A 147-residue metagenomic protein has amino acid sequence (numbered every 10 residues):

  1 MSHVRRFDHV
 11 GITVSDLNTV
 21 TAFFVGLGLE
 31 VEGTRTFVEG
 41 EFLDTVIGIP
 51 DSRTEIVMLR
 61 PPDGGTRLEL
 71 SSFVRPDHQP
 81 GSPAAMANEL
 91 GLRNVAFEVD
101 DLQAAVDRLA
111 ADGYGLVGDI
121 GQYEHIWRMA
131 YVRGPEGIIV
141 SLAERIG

Functional and structural regions predicted by a protein language model:
M1-T21, L27-R35, G91-F97, I146-G147: N-terminal beta-strand motif that seeds the catalytic metal site of vicinal oxygen chelate
F7-S15, E55-V74, G81-R108, R128-R133 (+1 more regions): Vicinal oxygen chelate
T13-G65, A104, A111, A130: Core segments of cupin and vicinal oxygen chelate
G40-T45, H78-S82, D119, Y123: A cross-kingdom feature marking solvent-exposed beta-strand/loop segments within repeated, beta-rich binding/scaffold
S72-P76, E144-G147: Acetyl-CoA-dependent GNAT
